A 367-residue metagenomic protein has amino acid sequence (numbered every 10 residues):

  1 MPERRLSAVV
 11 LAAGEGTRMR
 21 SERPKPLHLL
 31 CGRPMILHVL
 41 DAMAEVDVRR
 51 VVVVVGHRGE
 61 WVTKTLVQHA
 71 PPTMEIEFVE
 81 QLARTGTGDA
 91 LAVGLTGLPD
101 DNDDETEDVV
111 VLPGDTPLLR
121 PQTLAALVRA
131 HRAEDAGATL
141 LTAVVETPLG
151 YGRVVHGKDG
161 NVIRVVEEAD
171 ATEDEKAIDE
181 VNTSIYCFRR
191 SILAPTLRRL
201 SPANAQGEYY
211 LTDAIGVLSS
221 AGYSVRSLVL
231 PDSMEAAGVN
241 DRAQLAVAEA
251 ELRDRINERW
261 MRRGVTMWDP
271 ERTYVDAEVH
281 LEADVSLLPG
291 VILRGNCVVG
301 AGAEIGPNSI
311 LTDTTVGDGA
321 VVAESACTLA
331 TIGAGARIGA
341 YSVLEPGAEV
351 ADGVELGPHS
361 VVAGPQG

Functional and structural regions predicted by a protein language model:
M1-S21: N-terminal nucleotide-binding beta1-loop-alpha1 segment
M1-S7, P34-G114, L118-R129: Conserved N-terminal catalytic core of the sugar/cofactor nucleotidyltransferase
P2-R4, D179-E282: Conserved alpha/beta core of the MobA/IspD/sugar-nucleotide pyrophosphorylase nucleotidyltransferase superfamily
G14-G16, R58, A83-R84, G114-P117 (+3 more regions): Short glycine-rich anion-binding loops that position phosphate/pyrophosphate groups of nucleotides and phosphorylated
R18, V165, T196, A248 (+1 more regions): Residues that scaffold the ATP/ADP-binding catalytic core of kinase and kinase-like folds
E22-H38: Short catalytic helix/loop segments, enriched in acidic residues and glycine and frequently bearing histidine
L119-A205, Y223: Conserved core of the sugar-phosphate nucleotidyltransferase
T266-G367: Structural signal for interior beta-strand "rungs" in well-ordered beta-sheet cores of soluble enzyme domains
